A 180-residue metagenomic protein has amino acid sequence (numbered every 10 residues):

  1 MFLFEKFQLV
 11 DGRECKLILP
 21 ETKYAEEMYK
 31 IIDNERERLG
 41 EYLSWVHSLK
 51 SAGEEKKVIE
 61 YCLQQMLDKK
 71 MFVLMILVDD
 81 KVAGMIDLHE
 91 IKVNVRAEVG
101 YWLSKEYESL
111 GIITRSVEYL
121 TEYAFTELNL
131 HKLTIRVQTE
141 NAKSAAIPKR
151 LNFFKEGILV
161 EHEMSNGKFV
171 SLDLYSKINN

Functional and structural regions predicted by a protein language model:
M1-E27, I31-R38, M75-N180: Acyl-donor (CoA/ACP) binding surface of acyl/acetyltransferases
P20, I31, H47-E54, D68: Generic, well-ordered alpha-helical segments
G40-E60: Conserved GNAT-fold acetyl-CoA-binding loop/helix
V46, E60-L74: A short helix-loop-beta-strand connector motif used in the catalytic cores of GNAT acetyltransferases and, in some
K57, Y61, Y119-E122: Generic recognition of well-ordered alpha-helical segments within structured catalytic/regulatory domains
